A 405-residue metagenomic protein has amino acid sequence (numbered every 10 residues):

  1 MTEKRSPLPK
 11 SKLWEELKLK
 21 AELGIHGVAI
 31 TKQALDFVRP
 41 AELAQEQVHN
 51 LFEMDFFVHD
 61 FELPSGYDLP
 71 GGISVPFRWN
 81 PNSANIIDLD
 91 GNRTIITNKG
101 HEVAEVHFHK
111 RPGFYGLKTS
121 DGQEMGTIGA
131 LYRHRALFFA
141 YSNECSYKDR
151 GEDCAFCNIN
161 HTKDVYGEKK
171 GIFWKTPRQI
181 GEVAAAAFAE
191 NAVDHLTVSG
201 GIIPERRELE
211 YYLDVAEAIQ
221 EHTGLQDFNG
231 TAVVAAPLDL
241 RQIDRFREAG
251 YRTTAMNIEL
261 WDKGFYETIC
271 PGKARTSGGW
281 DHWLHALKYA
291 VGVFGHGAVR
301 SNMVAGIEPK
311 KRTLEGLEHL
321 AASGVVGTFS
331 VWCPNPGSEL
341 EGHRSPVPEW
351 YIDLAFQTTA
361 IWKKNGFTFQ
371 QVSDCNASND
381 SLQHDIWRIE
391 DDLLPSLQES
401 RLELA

Functional and structural regions predicted by a protein language model:
M1-N98, Y289, V293, L314-A405: Auxiliary Fe-S-binding modules of radical SAM enzymes
G66-D153, N160-I172, D392-S396, L402-A405: N-terminal [4Fe-4S]-dependent radical SAM core
Y132-H134, E152, K175-Q179, E210-D214 (+1 more regions): Residues forming well-ordered secondary-structure scaffolds
F138-A140, T197-G201: Short glycine-rich or small-residue beta-strand-to-loop segments that form or flank ligand, phosphate, metal/Fe-S
S146-D149, I172, T176, P204 (+1 more regions): Short, well-structured alpha-helical patches and their helix-loop capping segments that border functional surfaces
T162-L196: Conserved alpha-helical substructure of the radical SAM core
G181, A185-A189, S199-S345, W350-D353 (+1 more regions): Conserved AdoMet/S-adenosylmethionine-binding subsite of the radical SAM
